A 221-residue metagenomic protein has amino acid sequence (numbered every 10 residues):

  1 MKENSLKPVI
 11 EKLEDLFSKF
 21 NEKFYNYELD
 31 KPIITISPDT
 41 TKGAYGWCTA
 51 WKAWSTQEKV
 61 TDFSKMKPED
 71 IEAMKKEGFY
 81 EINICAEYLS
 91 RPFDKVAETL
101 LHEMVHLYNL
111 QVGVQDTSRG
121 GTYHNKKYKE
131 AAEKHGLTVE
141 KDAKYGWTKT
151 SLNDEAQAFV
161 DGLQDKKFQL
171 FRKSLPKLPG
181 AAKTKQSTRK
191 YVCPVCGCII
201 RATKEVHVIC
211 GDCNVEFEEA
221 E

Functional and structural regions predicted by a protein language model:
K2-S90, V114-E221: Metalloprotease/metallohydrolase-associated module, dominated by Zn2+-dependent proteases
E98-Q111: Active-site recognition of the HExxH zinc-binding catalytic motif
